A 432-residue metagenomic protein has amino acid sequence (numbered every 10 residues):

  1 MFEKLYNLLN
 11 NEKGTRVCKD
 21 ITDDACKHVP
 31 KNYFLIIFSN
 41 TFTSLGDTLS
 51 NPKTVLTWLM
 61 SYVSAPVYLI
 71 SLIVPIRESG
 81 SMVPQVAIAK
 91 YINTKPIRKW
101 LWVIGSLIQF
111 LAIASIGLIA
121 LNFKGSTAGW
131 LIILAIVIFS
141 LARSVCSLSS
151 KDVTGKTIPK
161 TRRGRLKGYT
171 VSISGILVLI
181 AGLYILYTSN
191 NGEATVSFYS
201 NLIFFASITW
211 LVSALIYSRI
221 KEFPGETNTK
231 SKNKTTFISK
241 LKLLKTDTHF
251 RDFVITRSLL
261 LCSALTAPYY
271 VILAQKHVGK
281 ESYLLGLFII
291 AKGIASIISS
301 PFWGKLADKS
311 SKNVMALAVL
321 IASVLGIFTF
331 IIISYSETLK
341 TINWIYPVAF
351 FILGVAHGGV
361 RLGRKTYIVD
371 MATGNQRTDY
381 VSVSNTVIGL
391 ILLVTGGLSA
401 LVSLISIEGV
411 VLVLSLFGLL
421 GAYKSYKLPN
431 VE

Functional and structural regions predicted by a protein language model:
F2-L8, G14, I116-A120, T209-K221 (+2 more regions): Multi-pass alpha-helical transporter architecture, strongest for 12-TM Major Facilitator/SLC carriers used
F2-V83, I88, I92, A114 (+1 more regions): Helix-loop boundary and gating motifs at the non-cytosolic
L35-T54, I73-I92, G105-Q109, A135-V196 (+5 more regions): Substrate-agnostic recognition of the 12-TM MFS/MFS-like secondary transporter fold
I70, L101, L166, N201-F205 (+4 more regions): Alpha-helical transmembrane segments of multi-pass secondary-active solute transporters
N93-I108, D308-S323: Cytoplasmic membrane-interface "Motif A"-like loop-to-helix N-cap segments of 12-TM Major Facilitator Superfamily
S106-G125, I321-L339: C-terminal ends and interior cores of transmembrane alpha-helices in multi-pass membrane transporters/permeases
R219-S239: Flexible cytoplasmic inter-helical loops of multi-pass small-molecule transporters
N313-V360: C-terminal transmembrane helical hairpin of 12-TM major facilitator-type secondary transporters
